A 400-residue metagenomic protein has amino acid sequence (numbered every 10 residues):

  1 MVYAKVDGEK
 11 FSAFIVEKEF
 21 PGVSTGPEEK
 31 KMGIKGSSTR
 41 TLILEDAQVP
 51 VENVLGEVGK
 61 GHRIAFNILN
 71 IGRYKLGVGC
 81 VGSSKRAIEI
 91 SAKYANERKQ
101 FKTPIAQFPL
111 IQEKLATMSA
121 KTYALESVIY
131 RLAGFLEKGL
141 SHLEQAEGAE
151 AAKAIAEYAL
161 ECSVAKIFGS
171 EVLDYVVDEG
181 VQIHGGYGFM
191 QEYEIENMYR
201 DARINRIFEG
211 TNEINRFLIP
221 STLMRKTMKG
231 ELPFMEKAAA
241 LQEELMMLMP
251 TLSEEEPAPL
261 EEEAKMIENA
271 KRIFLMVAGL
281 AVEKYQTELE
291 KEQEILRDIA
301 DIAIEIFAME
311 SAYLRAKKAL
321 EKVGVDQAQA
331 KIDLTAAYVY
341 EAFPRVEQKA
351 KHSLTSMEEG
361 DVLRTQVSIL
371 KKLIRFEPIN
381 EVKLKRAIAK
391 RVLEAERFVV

Functional and structural regions predicted by a protein language model:
M1-T25: A short core secondary-structure module
E9, K35, V49-E52, Y74-K85 (+5 more regions): Conserved, well-structured ligand/cofactor-binding cores
K10, E19, S37-I43, N70 (+2 more regions): A generic structural signal for well-ordered coil/turn residues at beta-strand boundaries that shape enzyme active-site
S24-E126, S163, N205-F208, N212-F217 (+1 more regions): Glycine-rich beta->alpha junctions and the first turn(s) of the following alpha-helix
P50-V54, I71, K93-F101, R131-S141 (+6 more regions): Conserved helix-loop functional segments at active or binding sites
I105-A116, A152-E171, Y193-E196, Q293 (+2 more regions): An alpha-helix initiation/capping motif
Y123-F168, V181-Q182, Q286, A308-Y340 (+1 more regions): C-terminal helix-coil-helix/basic helical segment that borders enzyme active sites and/or dimer interfaces and provides
V176, Y187-L260, M357-V400: Glycine-rich phosphate/cofactor-binding loops in nucleotide/flavin-utilizing enzymes
